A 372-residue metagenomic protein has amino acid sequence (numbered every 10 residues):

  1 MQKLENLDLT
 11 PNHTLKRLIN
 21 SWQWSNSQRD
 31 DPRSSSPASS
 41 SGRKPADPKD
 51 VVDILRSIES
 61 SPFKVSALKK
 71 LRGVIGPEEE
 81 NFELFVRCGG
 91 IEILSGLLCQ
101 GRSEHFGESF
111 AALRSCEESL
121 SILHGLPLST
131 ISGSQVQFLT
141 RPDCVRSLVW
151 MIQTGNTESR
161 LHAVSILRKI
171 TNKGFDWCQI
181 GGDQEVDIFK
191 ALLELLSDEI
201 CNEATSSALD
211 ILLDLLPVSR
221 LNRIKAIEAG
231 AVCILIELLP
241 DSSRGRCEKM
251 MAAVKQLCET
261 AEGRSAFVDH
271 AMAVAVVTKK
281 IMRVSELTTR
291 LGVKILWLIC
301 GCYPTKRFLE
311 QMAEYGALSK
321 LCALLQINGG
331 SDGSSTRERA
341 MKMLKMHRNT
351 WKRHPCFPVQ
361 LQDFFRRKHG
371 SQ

Functional and structural regions predicted by a protein language model:
Q2-L4, I19, I152, G230 (+4 more regions): Residues that form ligand- and interface-recognition hot spots within folded domains
Q2-R87, S95-G96, L123-H124, R348-W351 (+2 more regions): N-terminal "cap/leader" segments of large eukaryotic alpha-helical scaffolds
P32-G42, L128, S165, N172 (+3 more regions): Structural detector for internal amphipathic alpha-helices that build alpha-solenoid repeat scaffolds
D50-L55, I93-L98, S147-V149, A191-L193 (+5 more regions): Buried hydrophobic core positions in alpha-solenoid tandem helical repeats
E59-R72, H105-G125, G155-T171, E199-D214 (+6 more regions): Alpha-helical solenoid repeats of the armadillo/HEAT superfamily in eukaryotic scaffolding/adaptor proteins
P77-G89, S129-P142, K173-V186, S219-A229 (+3 more regions): Elongated alpha-helical scaffolds that mediate protein-protein interactions in large eukaryotic proteins, primarily
F82-R114, E118-S119: Structured core of small recognition/catalytic domains
E104-E194: A generic tandem-repeat structural signature
